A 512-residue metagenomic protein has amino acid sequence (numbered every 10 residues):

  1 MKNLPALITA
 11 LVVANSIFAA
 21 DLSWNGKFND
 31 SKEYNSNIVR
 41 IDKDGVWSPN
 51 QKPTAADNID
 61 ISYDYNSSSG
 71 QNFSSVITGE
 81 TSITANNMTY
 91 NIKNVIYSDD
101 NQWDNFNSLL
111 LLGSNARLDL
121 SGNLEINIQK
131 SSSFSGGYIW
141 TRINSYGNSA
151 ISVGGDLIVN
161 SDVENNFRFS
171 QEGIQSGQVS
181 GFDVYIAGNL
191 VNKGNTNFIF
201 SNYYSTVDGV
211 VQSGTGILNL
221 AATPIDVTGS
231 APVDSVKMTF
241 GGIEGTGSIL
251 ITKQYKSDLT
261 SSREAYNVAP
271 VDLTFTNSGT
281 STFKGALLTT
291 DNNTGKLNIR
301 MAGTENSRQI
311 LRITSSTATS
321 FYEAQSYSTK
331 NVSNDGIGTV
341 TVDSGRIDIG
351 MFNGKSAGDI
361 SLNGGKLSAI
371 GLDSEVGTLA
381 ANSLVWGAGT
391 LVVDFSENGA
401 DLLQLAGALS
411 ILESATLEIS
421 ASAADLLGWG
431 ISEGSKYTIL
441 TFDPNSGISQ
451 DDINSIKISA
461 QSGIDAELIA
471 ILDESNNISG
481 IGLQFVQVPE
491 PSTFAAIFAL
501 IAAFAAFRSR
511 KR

Functional and structural regions predicted by a protein language model:
M1-L4, P489-E490, F507-R512: Positively charged n-region of N-terminal signal peptides that target proteins for export
K2-A10, T493-I497: Sec-dependent signal peptide recognition, specifically the positively charged N-region followed immediately by
A10-A19, I501-A506: Hydrophobic h-region of N-terminal signal peptides that target proteins for export in Gram-negative bacteria
F18-F134, R142-N144, N148-I151, L384 (+2 more regions): Solvent-exposed adhesion/ligand-recognition segments of exported proteins
L22-G45, N50-P53, F106, L112-V207 (+3 more regions): Extracellular repeat-rich scaffold modules on cell surfaces
G45, S68-G70, K130-G136, S152 (+12 more regions): Solvent-exposed, low-complexity segments and loops of surface/extracellular structural proteins
D234-V236, F240, P270-T276, I349-T438: Extracellular beta-strand/loop-rich repeat segments of large surface/secreted proteins
E490-F507: A short, hydrophobic C-terminal helix/tail in secreted or cell-surface proteins
